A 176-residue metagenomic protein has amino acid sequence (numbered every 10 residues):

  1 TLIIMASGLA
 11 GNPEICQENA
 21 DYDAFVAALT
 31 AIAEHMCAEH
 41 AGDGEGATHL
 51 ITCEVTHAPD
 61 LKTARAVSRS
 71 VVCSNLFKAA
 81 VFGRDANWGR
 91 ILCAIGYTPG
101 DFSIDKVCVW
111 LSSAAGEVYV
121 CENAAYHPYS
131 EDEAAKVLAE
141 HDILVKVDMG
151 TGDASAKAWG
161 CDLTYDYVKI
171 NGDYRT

Functional and structural regions predicted by a protein language model:
T1-T176: A structural signal for small-residue-enriched, beta-sheet-centric alpha/beta enzyme cores and oligomeric scaffold folds
